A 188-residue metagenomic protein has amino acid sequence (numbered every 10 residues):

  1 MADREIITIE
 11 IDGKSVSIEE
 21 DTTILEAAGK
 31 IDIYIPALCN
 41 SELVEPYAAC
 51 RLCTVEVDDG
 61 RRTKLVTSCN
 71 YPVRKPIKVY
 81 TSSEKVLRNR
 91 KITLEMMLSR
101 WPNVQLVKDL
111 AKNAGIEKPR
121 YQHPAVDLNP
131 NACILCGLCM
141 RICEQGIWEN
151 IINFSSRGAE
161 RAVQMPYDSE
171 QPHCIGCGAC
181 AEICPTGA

Functional and structural regions predicted by a protein language model:
D3-K14: Eukaryote-biased recognition of intrinsically disordered, low-complexity regulatory segments
T8, T23, T186: Ser/Thr-centric signal marking residues that sit in or immediately flank functional binding/regulatory motifs
E10, I31-A37, R120-Y121, A162 (+1 more regions): Short Cys/His-rich Zn2+-coordinating modules
E10-D12, E19, S82: A structural detector for beta-sheet-dominated domains
K14-K75, R88-N89: N-terminal cofactor/phosphate-binding cores enriched in small/glycine residues, especially glycine-rich loops such as
R51, V55, D59-G176, E182 (+1 more regions): Fe-S ferredoxin-like electron-transfer domains and their immediately adjacent linker/connector regions across
